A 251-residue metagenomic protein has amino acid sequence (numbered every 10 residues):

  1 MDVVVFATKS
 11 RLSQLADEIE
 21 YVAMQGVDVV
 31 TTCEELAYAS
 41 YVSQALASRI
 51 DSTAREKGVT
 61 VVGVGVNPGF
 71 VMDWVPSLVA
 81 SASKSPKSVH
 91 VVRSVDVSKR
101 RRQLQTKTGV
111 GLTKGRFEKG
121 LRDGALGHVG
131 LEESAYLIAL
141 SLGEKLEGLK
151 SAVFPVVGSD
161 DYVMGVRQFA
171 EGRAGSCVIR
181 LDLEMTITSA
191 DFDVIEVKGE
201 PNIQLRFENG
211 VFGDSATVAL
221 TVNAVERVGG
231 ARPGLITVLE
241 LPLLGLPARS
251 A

Functional and structural regions predicted by a protein language model:
M1-A23: Beta-loop-alpha module in the N-terminal Rossmann-like domain of NAD(P)-dependent dehydrogenases, especially those
M1-D2, Q25, E56-V59, K84-K87 (+1 more regions): Short coil/turn connectors at secondary-structure junctions
K9, V27, C33-A37, V66-N67 (+1 more regions): Short, ordered loop/turn segments at secondary-structure junctions
L15-A16, E20, M24-D28, C33-T60: Rossmann-fold NAD(P)-binding glycine/threonine-rich loop
V64, F70-A82: Alpha-helical support elements that line or immediately flank enzyme active sites and cofactor-binding pockets
A80-D193, R206, V211, V218 (+1 more regions): Active-site-lining helix/loop region of Rossmann-like oxidoreductase modules
I187-A251: C-terminal helical cap and adjacent loop that interface with cofactors, partners, or active-site loops
